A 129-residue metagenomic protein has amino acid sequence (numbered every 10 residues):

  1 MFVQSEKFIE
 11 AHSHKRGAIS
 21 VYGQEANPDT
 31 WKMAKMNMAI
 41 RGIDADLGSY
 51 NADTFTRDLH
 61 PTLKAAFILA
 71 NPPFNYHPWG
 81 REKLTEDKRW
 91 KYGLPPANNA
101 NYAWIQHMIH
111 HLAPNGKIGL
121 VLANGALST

Functional and structural regions predicted by a protein language model:
M1-A70, N75-W79, L84-K91, L122-G125: Conserved S-adenosyl-L-methionine
W31, P96-T129: Conserved Class I SAM-dependent methyltransferase catalytic core
